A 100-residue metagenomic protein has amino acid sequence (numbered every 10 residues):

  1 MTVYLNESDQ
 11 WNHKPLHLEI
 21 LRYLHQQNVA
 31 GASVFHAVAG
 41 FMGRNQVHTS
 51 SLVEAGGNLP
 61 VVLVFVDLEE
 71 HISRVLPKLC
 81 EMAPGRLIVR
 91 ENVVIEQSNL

Functional and structural regions predicted by a protein language model:
M1-L100: Positively charged, small/polar-rich N-terminal and surface patches that mediate targeting and assembly and bind
